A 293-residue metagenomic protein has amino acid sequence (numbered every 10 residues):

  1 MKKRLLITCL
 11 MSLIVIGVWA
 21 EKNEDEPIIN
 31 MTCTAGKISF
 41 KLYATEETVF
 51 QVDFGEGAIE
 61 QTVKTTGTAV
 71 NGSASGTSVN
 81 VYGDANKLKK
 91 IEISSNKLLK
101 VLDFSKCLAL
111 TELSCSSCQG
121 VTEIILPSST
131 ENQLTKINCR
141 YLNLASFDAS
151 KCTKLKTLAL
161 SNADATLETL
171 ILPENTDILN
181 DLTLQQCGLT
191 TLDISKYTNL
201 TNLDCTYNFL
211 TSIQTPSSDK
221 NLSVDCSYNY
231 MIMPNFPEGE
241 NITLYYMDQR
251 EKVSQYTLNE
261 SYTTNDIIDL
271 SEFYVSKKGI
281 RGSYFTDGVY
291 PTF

Functional and structural regions predicted by a protein language model:
K3-L5, M11, I16-L108, E112 (+5 more regions): N-terminal capping/linker segments that flank leucine-rich repeat
C9-L10, K64, I171, Q185: Serine/threonine-rich, low-complexity intrinsically disordered segments
E46, S73-S75, A85, K106 (+7 more regions): Short loop/turn positions at the edges of beta-strands in beta-sheet-rich folds
I91, V101-F104, E123-P127, L144-A149 (+4 more regions): The feature encodes a structural signal of leucine-rich repeats
I93-L98, S114-G120, T130, K136-L144 (+7 more regions): Concave beta-strand-loop units of leucine-rich repeat
